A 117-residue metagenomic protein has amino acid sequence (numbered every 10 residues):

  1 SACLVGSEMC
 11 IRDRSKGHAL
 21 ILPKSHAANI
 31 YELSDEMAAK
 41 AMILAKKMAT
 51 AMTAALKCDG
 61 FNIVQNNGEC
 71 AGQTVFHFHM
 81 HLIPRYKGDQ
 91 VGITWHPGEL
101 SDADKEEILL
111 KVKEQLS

Functional and structural regions predicted by a protein language model:
S1-G6, I11: Single conserved hydrophobic/aromatic residue that forms the stacking wall/gate of nucleotide- or nucleobase-binding
S7, P23, A41, H79-M80: Divalent metal-coordination and catalytic microenvironments
K16-G17, F61, F76-F78: Change "...and in nucleic-acid phosphodiester-cleaving endonucleases..." to "...and in nucleic-acid processing enzymes
L20-M42, T94-S101: Short histidine-centered catalytic/ligand-binding loop motif
D35-A55, A103-E114: Long, well-ordered alpha-helical scaffolding segments within enzyme catalytic domains, especially pronounced
K57-G68: A short glycine-rich, hydrophobically flanked beta-strand micro-motif that places a catalytic Asp/Glu for divalent metal
G68-V75: Acidic pyrophosphate-coordinating catalytic loop
P84-S117: C-terminal helix-cap and adjacent tail motif
